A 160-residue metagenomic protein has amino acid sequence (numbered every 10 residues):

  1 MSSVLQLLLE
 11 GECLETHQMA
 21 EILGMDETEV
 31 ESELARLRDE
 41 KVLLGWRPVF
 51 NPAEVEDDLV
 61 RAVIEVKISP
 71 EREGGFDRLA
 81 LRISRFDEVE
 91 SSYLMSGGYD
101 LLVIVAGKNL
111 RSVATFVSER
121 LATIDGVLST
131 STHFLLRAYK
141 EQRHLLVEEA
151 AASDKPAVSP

Functional and structural regions predicted by a protein language model:
M1-P160: A compositional/biophysical signature of low hydrophobicity enriched in polar/charged and small residues
